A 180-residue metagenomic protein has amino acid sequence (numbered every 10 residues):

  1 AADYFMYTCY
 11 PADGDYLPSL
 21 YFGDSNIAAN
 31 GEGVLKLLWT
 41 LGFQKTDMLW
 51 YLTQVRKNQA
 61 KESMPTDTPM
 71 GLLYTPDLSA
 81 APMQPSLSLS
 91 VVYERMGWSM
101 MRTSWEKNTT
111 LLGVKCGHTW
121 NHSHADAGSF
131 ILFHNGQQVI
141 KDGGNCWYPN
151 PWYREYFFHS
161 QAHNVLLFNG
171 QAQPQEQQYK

Functional and structural regions predicted by a protein language model:
A1-V139: Carbohydrate-active enzyme catalytic cores, enriched for enzymes that act on polyanionic acidic polysaccharides
A125-K180: Active-site rim segments in enzyme catalytic domains, especially the processed small/beta chain of N-terminal
